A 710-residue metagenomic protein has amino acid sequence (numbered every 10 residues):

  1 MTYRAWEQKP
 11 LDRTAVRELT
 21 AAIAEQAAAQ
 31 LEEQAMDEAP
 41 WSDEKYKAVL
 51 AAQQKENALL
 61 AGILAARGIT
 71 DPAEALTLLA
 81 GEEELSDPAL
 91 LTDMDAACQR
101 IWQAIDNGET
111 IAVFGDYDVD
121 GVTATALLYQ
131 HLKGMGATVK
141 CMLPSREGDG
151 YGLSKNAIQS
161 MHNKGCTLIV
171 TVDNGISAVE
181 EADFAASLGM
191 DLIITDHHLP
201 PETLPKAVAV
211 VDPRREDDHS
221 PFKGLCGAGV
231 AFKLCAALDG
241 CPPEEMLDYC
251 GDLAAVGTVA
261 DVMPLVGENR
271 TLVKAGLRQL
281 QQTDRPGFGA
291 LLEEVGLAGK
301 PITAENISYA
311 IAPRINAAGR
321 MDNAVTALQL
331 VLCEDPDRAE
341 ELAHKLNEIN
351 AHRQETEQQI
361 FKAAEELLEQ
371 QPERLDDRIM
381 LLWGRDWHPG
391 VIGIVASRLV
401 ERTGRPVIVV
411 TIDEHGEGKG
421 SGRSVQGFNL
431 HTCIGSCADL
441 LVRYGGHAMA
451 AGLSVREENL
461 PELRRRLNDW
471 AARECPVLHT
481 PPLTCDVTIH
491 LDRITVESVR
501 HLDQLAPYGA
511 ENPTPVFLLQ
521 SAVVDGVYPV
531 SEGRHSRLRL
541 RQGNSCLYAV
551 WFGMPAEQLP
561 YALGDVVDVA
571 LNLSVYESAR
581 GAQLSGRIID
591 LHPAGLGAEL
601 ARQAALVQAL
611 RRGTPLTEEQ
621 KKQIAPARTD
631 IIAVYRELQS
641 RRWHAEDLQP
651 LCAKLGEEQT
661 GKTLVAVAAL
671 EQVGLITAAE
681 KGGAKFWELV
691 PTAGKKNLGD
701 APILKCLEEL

Functional and structural regions predicted by a protein language model:
M1-K55, L60, A570: Extended, charged alpha/beta regions that create polyanion-binding interfaces
P10, E38-S42, Q53-C166, L188-G189 (+2 more regions): Hydrophobic helix-and-loop "lid/oligomerization" segment in the mid-to-C-terminal part of catalytic domains
G121, R146-Y151, L199-P201, D218 (+1 more regions): Short, small-residue-enriched loops and turns at beta-alpha junctions that line or gate enzyme active sites
L127, P205-V259, T629-D630: Short alpha-helices
K133, T138, R270-P313, A317-E365 (+5 more regions): Acidic, two-metal ion nucleic-acid-processing modules in DNA metabolism proteins
I158, A182-D183, V667: Short amphipathic alpha-helical segments and helix-helix/interface helices
G165, V172-L225: Histidine/acidic-residue-rich, glycine-tolerant segments that coordinate divalent metal ions
